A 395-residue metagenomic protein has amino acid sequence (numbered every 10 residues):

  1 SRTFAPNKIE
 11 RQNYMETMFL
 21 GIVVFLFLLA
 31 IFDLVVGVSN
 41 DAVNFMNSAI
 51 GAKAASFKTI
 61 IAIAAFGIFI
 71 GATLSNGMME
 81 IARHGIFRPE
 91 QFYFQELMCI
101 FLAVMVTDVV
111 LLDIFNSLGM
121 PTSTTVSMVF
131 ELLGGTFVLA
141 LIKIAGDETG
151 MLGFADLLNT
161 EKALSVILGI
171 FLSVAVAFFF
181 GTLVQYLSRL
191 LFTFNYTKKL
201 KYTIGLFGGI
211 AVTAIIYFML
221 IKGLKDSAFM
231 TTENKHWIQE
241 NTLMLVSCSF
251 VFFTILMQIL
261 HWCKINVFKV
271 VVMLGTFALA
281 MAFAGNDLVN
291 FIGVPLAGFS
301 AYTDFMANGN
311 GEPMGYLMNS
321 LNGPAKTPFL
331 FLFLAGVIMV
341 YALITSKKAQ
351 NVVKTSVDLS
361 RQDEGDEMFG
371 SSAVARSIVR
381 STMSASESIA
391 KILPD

Functional and structural regions predicted by a protein language model:
S1-M15: Short, Lys/Arg-enriched N-terminal segments with co-localized hydrophobic residues within the first ~10-30 amino acids
M15-D395: Multi-pass alpha-helical transmembrane bundle typical of ion/small-solute transporters and intramembrane aspartyl
